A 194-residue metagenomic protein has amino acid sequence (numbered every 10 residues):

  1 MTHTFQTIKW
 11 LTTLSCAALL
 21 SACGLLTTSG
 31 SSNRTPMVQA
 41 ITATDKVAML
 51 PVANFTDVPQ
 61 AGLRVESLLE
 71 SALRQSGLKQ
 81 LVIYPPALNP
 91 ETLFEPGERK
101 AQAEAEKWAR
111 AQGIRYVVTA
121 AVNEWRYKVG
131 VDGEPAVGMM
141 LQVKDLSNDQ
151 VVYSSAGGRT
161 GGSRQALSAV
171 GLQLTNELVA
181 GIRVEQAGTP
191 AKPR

Functional and structural regions predicted by a protein language model:
M1-C23: Sec-dependent bacterial lipoprotein signal peptides
A22-S29, D57-E66, E95-K100, Y127-A136: Short, mixed-charge, low-aromatic patches
C23-D45, W108-Q112, V131-E134, K144-R194: C-terminal/domain-edge helix-coil "capping" segments
I41, V52, A121-V122: Short, well-ordered beta-to-alpha junction loops that form the rim of enzyme active sites and present histidine/acidic
T44-I114, Q150-S154, L178-E185: N-terminal segment of the mature soluble domain
N54-D57, L88-P90, N123-K128, R159-G162: Solvent-exposed loop/turn segments at secondary-structure junctions within structured extracellular/periplasmic domains
P96-V151: Surface-exposed short loop/turn segments
